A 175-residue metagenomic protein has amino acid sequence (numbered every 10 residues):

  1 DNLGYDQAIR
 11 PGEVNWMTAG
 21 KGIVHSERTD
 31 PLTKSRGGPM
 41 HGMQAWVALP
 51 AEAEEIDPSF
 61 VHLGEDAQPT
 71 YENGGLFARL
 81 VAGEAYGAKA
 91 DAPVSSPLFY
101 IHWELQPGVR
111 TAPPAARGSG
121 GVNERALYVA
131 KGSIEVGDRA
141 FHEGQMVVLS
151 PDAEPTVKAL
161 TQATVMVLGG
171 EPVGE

Functional and structural regions predicted by a protein language model:
D1-E175: Jelly-roll (double-stranded beta-helix
